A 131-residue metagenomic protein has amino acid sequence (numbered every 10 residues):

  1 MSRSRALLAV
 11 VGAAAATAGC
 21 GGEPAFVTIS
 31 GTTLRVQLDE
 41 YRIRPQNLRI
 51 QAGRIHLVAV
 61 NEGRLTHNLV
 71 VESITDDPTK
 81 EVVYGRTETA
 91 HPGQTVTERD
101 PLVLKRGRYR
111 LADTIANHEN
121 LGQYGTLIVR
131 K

Functional and structural regions predicted by a protein language model:
M1-L8: Bacterial N-terminal signal peptides that target proteins for export
A16-G19: C-terminal motif of bacterial Sec signal peptides marking the signal peptidase cleavage site
G22-T28, R42, H91-K131: Extracellular/periplasmic metallocenter environments
F26-A52: N-terminal edge beta-strand
Y41, I55, E62-R64, I74-D76 (+2 more regions): Solvent-exposed coil/turn segments that connect beta secondary-structure elements in extracytoplasmic/periplasmic
Q46-L65, T97-L111: Beta-strand cores of secreted/periplasmic/IMS beta-sandwich domains, seen most often in copper-related folds
N68-E72: Beta-strand signatures of extracellular beta-sandwich domains
D77-G85: Short beta-strand and strand-turn-strand segments in soluble, beta-rich domains
